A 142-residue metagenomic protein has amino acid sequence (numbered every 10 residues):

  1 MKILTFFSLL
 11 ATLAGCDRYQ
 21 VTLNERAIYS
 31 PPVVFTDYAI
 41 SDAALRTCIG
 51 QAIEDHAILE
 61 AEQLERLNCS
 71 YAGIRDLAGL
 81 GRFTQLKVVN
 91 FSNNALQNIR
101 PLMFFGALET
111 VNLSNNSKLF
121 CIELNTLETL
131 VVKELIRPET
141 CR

Functional and structural regions predicted by a protein language model:
M1-F7: Sec-dependent signal peptide recognition, specifically the positively charged N-region followed immediately by
L9, S41, E134-L135: Residue-level signal for mature regions of secreted extracellular proteins and peptides
T12-G15: C-terminal motif of bacterial Sec signal peptides marking the signal peptidase cleavage site
D17-Y19: Bacterial signal peptide processing site
V21-R26: Juxtamembrane and targeting peptides
I28-S30, L59-R75, Q85-Q97, P101-R142: Concave beta-strand-loop units of leucine-rich repeat
F35-G79: LRR flanking "cap" motifs
G50, R82, F104: Phosphate-coordinating loops and pocket residues in cytosolic domains that bind phosphorylated ligands
